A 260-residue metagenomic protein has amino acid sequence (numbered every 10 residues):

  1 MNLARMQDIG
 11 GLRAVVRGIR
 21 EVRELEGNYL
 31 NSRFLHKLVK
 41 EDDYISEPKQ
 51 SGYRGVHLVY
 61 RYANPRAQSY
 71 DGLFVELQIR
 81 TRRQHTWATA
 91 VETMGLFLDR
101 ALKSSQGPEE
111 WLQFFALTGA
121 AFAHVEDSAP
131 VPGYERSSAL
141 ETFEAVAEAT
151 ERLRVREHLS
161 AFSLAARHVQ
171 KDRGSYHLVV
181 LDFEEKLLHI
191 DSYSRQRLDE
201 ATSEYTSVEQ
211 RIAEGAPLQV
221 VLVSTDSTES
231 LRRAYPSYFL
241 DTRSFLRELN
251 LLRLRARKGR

Functional and structural regions predicted by a protein language model:
M1-R13: Polyanion/phosphate-binding surface patch
R17-E21: Helix N-cap motif at beta-to-alpha junctions
R23-L25, R66-S69, H85-T89, R232: Short helix/loop capping segments that flank catalytic or ligand/cofactor-binding pockets
Y29, F34-R66: Short Gly/Thr-rich strand-loop-strand
Y70-Y176: An acidic, glycine-/histidine-flanked metal-binding catalytic module
L187-Q196, V223: A short, exposed loop/beta-hairpin motif centered on an aromatic-Gly-Thr core
R197-A213: A short, charged, amphipathic alpha-helix used as a generic interaction element across diverse proteins
E214-R257: Short, mixed-charge low-complexity intrinsically disordered segments
